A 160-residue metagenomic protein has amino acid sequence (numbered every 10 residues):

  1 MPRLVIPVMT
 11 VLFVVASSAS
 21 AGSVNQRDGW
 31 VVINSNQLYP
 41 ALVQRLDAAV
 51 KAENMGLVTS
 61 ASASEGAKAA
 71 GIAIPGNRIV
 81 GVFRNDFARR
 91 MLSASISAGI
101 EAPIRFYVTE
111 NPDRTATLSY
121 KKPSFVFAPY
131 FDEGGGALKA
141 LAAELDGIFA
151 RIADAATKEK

Functional and structural regions predicted by a protein language model:
M1-L4: Positively charged n-region of N-terminal signal peptides that target proteins for export
P7-A16: Bacterial N-terminal signal peptides
A21-N54, D154, K158-K160: Terminal, regulation- and interaction-focused segments at domain boundaries
P40-V43, D47, S64, A142 (+1 more regions): Extracytoplasmic/secreted envelope proteins and their assembly/folding machinery, especially bacterial periplasmic
D47, K51, M55, S62-I104 (+1 more regions): Compact, glycine-rich, soluble single-domain proteins
E101-D113, R151-K158: Short secondary-structure transition/capping segments
R105-G135: Beta-strand/loop substructures that line and gate deep hydrophobic ligand-binding cavities in soluble
S124-K160: C-terminal partner/receptor-binding element of secreted or periplasmic proteins
